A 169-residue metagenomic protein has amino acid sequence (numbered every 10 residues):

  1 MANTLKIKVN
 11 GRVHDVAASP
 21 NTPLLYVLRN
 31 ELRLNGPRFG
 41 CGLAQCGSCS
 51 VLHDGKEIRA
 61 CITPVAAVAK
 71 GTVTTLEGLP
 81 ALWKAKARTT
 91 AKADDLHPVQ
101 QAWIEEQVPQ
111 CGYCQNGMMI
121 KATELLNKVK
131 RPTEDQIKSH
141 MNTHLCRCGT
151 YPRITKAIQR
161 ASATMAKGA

Functional and structural regions predicted by a protein language model:
M1-A169: Signature of N-terminal electron-transfer/Fe-S-associated modules in redox systems
